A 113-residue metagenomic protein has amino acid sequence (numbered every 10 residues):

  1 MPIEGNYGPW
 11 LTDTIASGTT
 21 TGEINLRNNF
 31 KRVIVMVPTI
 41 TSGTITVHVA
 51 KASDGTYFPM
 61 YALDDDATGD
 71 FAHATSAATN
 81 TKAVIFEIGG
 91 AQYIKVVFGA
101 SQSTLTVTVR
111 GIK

Functional and structural regions predicted by a protein language model:
M1-L11: Extended, low-complexity segments enriched in Ser/Thr/Gly and acidic residues that occur primarily in surface-exposed
W10, T19-N29, D64-K113: Beta-sandwich interaction modules
K31-V33: Structural beta-strand segments of beta-rich domains
M36-I45, A100-L105: Extended, low-complexity, turn-rich repeat/linker tracts enriched in Gly/Pro/Ser/Thr and Asp/Glu that occur
V37, Y57, Y93-K95: Broad hydrophobic/π-residue packing in well-ordered secondary structure
S42-A62, T108-R110: Short, surface-exposed beta-strand/strand-loop-strand elements in extracellular ectodomains
